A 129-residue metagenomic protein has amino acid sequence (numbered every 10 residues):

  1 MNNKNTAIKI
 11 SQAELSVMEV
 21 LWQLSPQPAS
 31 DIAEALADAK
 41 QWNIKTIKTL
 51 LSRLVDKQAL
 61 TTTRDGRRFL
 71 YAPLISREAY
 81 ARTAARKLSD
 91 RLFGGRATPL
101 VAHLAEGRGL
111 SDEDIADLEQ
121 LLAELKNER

Functional and structural regions predicted by a protein language model:
K9-A13, D65-A84: Short, cationic-aromatic polyanion-contact patches
I10, L24-P28: Short capping segments at the starts of secondary-structure elements
Q12-V20, D31, P99: Pre-recognition alpha-helix immediately N-terminal to the DNA-recognition helix within helix-turn-helix or winged-helix
Q27-A35: Short acidic, hydrophobic short linear motifs in intrinsically disordered regions
E34-W42: Short helix-coil junctions and helix-kink-helix linkers
L50-R53, L121: Alpha-helical DNA-recognition elements
Q58: Glycine-centered, phosphate/nucleic-acid-interacting loop/turn motifs that mediate DNA/RNA or nucleotide
R82-N127: Amphipathic alpha-helical dimerization/coiled-coil segments that flank or bridge DNA-binding/regulatory modules
